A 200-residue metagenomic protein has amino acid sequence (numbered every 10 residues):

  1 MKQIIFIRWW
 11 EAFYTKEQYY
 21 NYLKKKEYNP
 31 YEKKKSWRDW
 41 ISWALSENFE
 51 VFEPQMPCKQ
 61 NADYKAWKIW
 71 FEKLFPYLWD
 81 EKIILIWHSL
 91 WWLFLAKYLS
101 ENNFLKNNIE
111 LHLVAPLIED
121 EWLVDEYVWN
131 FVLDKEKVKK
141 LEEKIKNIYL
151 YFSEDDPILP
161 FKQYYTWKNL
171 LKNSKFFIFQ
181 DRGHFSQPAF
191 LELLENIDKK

Functional and structural regions predicted by a protein language model:
M1-S46: Short, surface-exposed "cap/lid" segments of acyl-processing enzymes
W9-W10, M56, L111-E121: Active-site nucleophile loop of the alpha/beta-hydrolase fold
L85-I86, L111: Conserved alpha/beta-hydrolase fold motif
I86-A96: Gly/Ala-rich beta-loop-alpha elbow adjacent to hydrolase catalytic centers
K97-E110, E119: Conserved hydrolase catalytic core segment
K144, Y149-F152, D156: Short beta-strand/loop motif that positions the catalytic acidic residue of the alpha/beta-hydrolase fold
P157-Q163: Conserved alpha/beta-hydrolase "acid-adjacent" motif
S174-K200: C-terminal catalytic histidine-bearing segment of alpha/beta-hydrolase fold enzymes
